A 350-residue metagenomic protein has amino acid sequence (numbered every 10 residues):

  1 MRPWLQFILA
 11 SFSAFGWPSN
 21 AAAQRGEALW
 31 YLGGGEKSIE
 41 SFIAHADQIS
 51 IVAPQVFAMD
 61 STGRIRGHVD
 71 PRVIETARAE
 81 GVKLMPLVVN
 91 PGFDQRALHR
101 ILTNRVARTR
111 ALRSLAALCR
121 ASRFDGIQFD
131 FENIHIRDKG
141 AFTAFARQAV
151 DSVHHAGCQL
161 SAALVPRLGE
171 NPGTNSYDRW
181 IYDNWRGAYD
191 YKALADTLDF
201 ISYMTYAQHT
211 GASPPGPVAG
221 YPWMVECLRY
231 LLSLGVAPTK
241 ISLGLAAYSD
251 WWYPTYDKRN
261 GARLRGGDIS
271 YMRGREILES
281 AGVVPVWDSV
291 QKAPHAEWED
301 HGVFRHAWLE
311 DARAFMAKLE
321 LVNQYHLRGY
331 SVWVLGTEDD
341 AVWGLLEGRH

Functional and structural regions predicted by a protein language model:
Q24-S114: Glycan-recognition patch characteristic of GH18 chitinases/ENGases and related GlcNAc/peptidoglycan-binding proteins
Y31-L32, V56, P86-N90, F131-N133 (+4 more regions): A cross-domain feature marking catalytic cores of carbohydrate-active enzymes and several ubiquitous metabolic/repair
G33-A46, R105-R120, D183-K192, E310-N323: Short, acidic/polar
V52, F129, I201, L243 (+2 more regions): Conserved, mostly hydrophobic/aromatic
T62-R64, H135-L278: Substrate-binding surface in catalytic domains of secreted glycosidases
G92-S122, E170-Y189, Y206: Active-site-adjacent "subsite" loops/lids of carbohydrate-active enzymes
A247-E320, V342, H350: Glycan-binding loop/region signatures in secreted carbohydrate-active enzymes
